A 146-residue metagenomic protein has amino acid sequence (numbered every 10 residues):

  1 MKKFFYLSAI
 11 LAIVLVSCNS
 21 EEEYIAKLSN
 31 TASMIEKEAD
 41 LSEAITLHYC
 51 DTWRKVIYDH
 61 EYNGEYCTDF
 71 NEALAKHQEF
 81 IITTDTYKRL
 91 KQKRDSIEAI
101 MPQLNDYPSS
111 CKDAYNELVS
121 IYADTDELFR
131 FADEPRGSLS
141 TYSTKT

Functional and structural regions predicted by a protein language model:
M1-V16: Sec-dependent bacterial lipoprotein signal peptides
Y6-S8, A26, D51, T144: Intrinsically disordered, low-complexity regions enriched in small/polar residues
V14-V16, V56, V119: Extended aliphatic helical segments
C18-I82: Immediate post-signal-peptide N-terminus of mature secreted/exported proteins
H60-T146: Long, amphipathic, charge-rich alpha-helical segments that form helical bundles/coiled-coils
